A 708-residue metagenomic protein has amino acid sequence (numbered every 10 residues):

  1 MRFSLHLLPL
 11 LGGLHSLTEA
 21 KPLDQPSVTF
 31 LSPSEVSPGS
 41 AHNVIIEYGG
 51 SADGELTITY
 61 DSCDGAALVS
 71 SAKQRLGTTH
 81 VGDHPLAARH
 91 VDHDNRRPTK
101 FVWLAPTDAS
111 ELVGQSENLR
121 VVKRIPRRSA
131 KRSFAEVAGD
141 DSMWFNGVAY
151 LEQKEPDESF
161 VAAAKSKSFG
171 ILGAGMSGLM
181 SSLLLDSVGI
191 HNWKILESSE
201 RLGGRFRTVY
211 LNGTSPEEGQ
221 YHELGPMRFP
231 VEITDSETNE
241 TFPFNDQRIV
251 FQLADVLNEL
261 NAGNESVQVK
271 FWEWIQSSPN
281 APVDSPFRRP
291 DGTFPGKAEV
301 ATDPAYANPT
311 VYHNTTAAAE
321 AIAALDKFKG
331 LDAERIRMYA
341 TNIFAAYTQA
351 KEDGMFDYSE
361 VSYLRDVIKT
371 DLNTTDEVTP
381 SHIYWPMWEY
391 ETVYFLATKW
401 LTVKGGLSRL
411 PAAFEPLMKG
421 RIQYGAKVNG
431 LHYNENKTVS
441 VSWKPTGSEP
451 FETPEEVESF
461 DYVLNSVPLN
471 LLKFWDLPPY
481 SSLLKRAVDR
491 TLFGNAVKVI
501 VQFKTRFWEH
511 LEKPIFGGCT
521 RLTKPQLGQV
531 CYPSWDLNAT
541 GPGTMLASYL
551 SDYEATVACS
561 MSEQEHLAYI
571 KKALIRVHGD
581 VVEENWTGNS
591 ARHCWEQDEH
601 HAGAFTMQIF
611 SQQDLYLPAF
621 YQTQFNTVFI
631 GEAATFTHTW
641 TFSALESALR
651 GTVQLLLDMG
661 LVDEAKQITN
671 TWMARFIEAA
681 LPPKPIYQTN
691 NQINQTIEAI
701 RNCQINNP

Functional and structural regions predicted by a protein language model:
M1-P22: Fungal secretory targeting signals
L17-H42, L151-E158: Short, compositionally biased P/S/T/A/G/V-rich stretches that sit at domain boundaries
E35-G50, Y60-L68, A72-L76, L86-A88 (+3 more regions): Conserved flavin/dinucleotide-binding core of flavoenzymes
V81-D92: Exposed aromatic-hydrophobic patches
F160-A321: N-terminal glycine-rich phosphate/pyrophosphate-binding loop and immediately adjacent elements
E320-V439, P445-P450, S459, S466 (+2 more regions): Active-site/ligand-binding neighborhood in enzyme catalytic cores
Y424-L546, L550: Mid-domain catalytic core of redox enzymes that form a hydrophobic substrate pocket/lid adjacent to a catalytic redox
